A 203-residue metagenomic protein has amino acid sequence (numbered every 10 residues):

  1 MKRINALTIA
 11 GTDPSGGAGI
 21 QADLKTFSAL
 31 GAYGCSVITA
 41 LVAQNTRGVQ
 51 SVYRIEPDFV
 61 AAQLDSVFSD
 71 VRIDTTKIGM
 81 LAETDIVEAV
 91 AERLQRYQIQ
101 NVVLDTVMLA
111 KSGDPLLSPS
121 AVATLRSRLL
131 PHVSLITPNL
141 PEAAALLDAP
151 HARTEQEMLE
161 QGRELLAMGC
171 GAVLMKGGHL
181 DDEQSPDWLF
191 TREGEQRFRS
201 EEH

Functional and structural regions predicted by a protein language model:
K2-T8, T26-K111, P115: Conserved N-terminal subdomain of the carbohydrate kinase-like
I9-S28: Glycine/serine-rich anion-binding loops at beta->alpha junctions that coordinate negatively charged ligand groups
T12, L81-E83, V107-L109, P141-E142 (+1 more regions): Short glycine-rich anion-binding loops that position phosphate/pyrophosphate groups of nucleotides and phosphorylated
Q21-L24, Q50-S51, V90-R93, L116-P119 (+2 more regions): Short, glycine/charged-enriched secondary-structure capping and boundary segments
P119-G194: Conserved phosphate/ATP/ADP-binding segment of small-molecule kinases
F198-R199: A structural signal for small-residue-enriched, beta-sheet-centric alpha/beta enzyme cores and oligomeric scaffold folds
E202-H203: Conserved small/polar residues in nucleotide/adenosyl-binding loops
